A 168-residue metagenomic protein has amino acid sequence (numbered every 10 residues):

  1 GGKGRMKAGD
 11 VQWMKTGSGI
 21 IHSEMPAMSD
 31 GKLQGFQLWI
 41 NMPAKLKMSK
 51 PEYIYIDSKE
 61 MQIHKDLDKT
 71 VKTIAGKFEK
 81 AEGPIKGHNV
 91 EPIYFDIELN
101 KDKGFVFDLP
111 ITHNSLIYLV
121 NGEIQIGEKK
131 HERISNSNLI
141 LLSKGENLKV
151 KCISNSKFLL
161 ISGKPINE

Functional and structural regions predicted by a protein language model:
G1-E168: Jelly-roll (double-stranded beta-helix
